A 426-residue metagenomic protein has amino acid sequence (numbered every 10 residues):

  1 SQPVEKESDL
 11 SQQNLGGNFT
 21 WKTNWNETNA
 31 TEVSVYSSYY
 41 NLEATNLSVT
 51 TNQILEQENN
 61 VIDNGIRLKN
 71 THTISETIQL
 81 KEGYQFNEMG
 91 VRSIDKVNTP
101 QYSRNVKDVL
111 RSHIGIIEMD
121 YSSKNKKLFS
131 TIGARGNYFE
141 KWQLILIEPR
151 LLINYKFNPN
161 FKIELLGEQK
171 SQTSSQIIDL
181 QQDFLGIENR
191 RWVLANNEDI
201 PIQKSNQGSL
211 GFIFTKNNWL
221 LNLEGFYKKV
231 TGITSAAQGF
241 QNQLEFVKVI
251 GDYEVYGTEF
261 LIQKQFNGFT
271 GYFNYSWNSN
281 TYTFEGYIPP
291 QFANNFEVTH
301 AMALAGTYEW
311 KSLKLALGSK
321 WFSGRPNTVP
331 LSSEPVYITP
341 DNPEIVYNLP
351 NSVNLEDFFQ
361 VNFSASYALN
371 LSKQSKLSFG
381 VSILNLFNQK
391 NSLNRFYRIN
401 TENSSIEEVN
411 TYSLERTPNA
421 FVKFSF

Functional and structural regions predicted by a protein language model:
S1-E7, E43-N52, R92-P100, W142-P149 (+8 more regions): Outer-membrane beta-barrel translocator domains and adjoining extracellular loop/strand segments of Gram-negative
S1-M89, N222: Outer-membrane beta-barrel domain signature, strongest for Gram-negative TonB-dependent receptors and also present
Q2-N24, D108, F161-K162, L166-N222 (+5 more regions): Outer-membrane beta-barrel signature, preferentially recognizing the C-terminal barrel domain of Gram-negative
G17-T23, I66-H72, G115-Y121, L151-Y155 (+9 more regions): Residues on the lipid-exposed face of transmembrane beta-strands in outer-membrane beta-barrel proteins
Y36, S75-Q79, Q85, S103-K229 (+3 more regions): Structural signature of Gram-negative outer-membrane beta-barrels, strongest in the C-terminal barrel of TonB-dependent
N59, D63-K69, V106-I116, N197 (+4 more regions): Outer membrane beta-barrel strand-and-loop segments of large Gram-negative receptors, especially TonB-dependent
K124, Y227-K229, V249-S332: Gram-negative outer-membrane beta-barrel transporters
W321-D341, E356-Q360, S366-F426: C-terminal beta-signal and adjacent terminal beta-strands/loops of Gram-negative outer-membrane beta-barrel proteins
